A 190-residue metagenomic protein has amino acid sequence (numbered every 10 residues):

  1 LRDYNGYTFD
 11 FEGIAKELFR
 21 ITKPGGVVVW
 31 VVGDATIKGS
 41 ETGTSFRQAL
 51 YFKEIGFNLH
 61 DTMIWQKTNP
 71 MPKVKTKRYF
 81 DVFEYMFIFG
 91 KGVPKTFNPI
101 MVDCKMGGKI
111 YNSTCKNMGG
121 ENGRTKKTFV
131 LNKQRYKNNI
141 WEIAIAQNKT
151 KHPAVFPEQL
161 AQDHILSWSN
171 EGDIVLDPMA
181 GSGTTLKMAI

Functional and structural regions predicted by a protein language model:
L1-I190: Core catalytic lobe of class I
